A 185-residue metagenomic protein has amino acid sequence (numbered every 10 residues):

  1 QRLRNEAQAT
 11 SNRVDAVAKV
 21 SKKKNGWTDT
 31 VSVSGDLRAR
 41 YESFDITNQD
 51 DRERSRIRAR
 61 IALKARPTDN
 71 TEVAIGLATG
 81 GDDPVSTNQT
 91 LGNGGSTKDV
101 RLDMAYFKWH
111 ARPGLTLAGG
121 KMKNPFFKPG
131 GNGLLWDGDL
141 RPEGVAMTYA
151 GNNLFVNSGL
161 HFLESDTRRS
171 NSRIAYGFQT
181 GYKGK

Functional and structural regions predicted by a protein language model:
Q1-N48: N-terminal periplasmic/intermembrane-space "pro-region" immediately following the signal or transit peptide
Q1-T10, A59-R60, F155-G159, K185: Short intrinsically disordered, low-complexity coil segments enriched in acidic
W27-G35, D69-V73, P113-L115, N152-L154 (+1 more regions): Outer-envelope beta-barrel architecture signal
D29, D51-I57, K98-D103, D139-E143 (+2 more regions): Residues that define the transmembrane beta-barrel architecture of outer-membrane proteins
S32-R40, A74-A78, A118-M122, F155-H161 (+1 more regions): Transmembrane beta-strands of outer-membrane beta-barrel proteins
D36, R60-L63, A105-K108, A146-T148 (+1 more regions): Outer-membrane beta-barrel architecture
R40-R58, K64-P113, L117, F126-D137: Surface-exposed loop and membrane-interface regions of Gram-negative outer-membrane beta-barrel proteins
A111-L117, P125, N132-K185: Signature for the C-terminal beta-barrel architecture of outer-membrane proteins
